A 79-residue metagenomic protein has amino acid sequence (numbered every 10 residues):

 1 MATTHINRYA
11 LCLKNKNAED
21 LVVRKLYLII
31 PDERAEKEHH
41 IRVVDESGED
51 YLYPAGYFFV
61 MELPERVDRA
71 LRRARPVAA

Functional and structural regions predicted by a protein language model:
M1-K14: SH3-family beta-barrel domains
T4, D20, E38, E62-L71: General helical secondary-structure elements
L11-Y53: Basic/aromatic-rich interaction segments and small domains that mediate binding to polyanionic partners
A55-A79: C-terminal structural segments of small proteins and small subunits
